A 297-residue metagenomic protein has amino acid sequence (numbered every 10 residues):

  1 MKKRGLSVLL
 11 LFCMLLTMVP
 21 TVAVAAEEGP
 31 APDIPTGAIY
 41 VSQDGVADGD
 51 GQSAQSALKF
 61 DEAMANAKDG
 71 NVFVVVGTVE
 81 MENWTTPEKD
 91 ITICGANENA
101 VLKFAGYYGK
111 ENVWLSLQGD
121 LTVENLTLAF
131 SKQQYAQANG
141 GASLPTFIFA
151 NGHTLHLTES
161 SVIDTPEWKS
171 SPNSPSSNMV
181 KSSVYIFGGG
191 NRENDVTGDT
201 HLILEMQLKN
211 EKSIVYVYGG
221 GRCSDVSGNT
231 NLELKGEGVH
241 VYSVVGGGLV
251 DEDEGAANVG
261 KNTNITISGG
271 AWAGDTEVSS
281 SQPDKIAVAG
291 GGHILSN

Functional and structural regions predicted by a protein language model:
M1-L9: Bacterial N-terminal signal peptides that target proteins for export
L16-D33: Sec-dependent signal peptide cleavage junction
A31-V76: Acidic Gly/Asp/Thr-rich repetitive segments characteristic of extracellular carbohydrate-active and adhesion proteins
D44-D48, T78-V79, N97-N99, A271: Acidic glycine-/aspartate-rich tracts in secreted/extracellular proteins
E80-T92, V101-H156: Extracellular beta-strand-rich solenoid/capping regions of secreted or surface-exposed proteins that bind or remodel
W84-T85, K110-L117, A136-G141, P145-N151 (+5 more regions): Glycine-rich beta-solenoid repeat tracts in large extracellular/virion proteins
T92-G95, L121-N125, Q137, F149 (+7 more regions): All-beta strand scaffolds that present successive hydrophobic residues in beta-strands
